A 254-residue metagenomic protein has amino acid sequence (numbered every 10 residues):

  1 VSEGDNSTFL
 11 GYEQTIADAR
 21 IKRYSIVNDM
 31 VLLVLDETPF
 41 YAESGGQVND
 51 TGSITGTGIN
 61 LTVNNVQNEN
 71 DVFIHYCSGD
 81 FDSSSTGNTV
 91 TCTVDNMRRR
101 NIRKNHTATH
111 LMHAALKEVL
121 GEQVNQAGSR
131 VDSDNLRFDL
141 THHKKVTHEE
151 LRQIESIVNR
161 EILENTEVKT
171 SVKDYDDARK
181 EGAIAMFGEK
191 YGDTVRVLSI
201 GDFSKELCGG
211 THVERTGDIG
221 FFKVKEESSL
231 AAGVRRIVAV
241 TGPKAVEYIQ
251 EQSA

Functional and structural regions predicted by a protein language model:
V1-A254: A glycine- and charged-residue-rich anion-binding loop/surface
